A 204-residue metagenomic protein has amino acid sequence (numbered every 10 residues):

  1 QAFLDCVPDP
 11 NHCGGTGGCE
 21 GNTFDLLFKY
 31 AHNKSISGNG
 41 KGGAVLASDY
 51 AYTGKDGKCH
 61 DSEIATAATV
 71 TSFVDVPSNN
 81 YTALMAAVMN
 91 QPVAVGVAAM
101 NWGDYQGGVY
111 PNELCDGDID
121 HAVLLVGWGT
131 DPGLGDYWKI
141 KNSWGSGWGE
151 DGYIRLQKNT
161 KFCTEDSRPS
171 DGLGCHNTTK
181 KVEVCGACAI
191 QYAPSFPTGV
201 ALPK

Functional and structural regions predicted by a protein language model:
Q1-K204: Catalytic-core signature of thiol
